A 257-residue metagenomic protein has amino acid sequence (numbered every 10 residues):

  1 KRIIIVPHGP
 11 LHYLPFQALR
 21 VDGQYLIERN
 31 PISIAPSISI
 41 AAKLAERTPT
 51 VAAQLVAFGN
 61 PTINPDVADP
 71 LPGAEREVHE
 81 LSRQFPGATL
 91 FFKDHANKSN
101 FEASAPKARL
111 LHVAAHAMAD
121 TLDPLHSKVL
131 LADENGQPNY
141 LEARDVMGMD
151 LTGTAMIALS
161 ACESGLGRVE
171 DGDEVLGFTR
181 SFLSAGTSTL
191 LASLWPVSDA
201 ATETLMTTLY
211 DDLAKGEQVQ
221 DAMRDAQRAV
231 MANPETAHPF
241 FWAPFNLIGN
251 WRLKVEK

Functional and structural regions predicted by a protein language model:
K1-K257: Catalytic cores of enzymes
